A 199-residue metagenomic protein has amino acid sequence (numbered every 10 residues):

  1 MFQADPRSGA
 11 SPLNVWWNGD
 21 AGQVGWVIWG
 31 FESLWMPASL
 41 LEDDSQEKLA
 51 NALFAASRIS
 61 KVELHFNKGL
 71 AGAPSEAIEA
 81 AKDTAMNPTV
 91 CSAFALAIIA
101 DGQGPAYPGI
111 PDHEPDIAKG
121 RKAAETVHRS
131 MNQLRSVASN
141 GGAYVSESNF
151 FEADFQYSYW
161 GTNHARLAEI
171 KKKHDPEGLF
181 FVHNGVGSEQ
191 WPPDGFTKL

Functional and structural regions predicted by a protein language model:
M1-L199: Soluble FAD-dependent oxygen oxidases
